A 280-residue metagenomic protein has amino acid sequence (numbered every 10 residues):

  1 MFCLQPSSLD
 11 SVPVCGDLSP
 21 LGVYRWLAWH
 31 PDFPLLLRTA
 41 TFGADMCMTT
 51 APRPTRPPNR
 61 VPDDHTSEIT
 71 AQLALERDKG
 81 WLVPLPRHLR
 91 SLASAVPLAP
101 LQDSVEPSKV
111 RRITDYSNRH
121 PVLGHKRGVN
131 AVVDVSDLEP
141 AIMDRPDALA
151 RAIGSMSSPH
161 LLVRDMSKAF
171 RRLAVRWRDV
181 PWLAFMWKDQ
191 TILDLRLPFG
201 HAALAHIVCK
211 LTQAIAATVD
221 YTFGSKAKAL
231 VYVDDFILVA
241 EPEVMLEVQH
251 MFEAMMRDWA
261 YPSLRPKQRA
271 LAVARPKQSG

Functional and structural regions predicted by a protein language model:
M1-V61: Non-catalytic, polymerase-adjacent accessory regions of viral genome-replication enzymes
P54-N59, T191-A202, L230-V239: Glycine- and acidic
V61, E68-L73, R77-K210, M255: Catalytic-core region of right-hand nucleic acid polymerases
H88, E106, G224-A227, V244 (+2 more regions): Structured alpha-helical bundle/scaffold domains in large eukaryotic membrane-trafficking regulators
P97, K109-R111, S158-L162, A227-L230 (+3 more regions): Beta-sheet entry/capping signal
V122-H125, R172-L173, G224, E247-Q249 (+1 more regions): Intrinsically disordered, low-complexity regions enriched in proline, serine, glycine and charged residues
L193-L195, E253-G280: A conserved non-catalytic segment of reverse transcriptases and RNA-directed RNA polymerases corresponding to the late
A205-M256: Active-site palm subdomain of RNA-directed nucleic acid polymerases
